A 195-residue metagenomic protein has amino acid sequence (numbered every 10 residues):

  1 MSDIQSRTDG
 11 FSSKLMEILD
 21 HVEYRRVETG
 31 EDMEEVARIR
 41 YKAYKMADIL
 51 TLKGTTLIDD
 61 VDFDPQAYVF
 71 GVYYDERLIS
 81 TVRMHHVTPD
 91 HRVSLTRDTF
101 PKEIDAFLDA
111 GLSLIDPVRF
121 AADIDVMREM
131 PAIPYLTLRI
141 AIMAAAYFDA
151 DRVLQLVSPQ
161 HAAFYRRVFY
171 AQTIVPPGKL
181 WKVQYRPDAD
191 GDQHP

Functional and structural regions predicted by a protein language model:
M1-D9: Acidic, low-complexity proline/glycine-rich segments
G10-D59, V69-Y73, L78: Short amphipathic alpha-helix that is part of the acyltransferase structural core
I58-F63, Q160-A163: Beta-rich nucleic-acid/ligand-interaction surfaces
V61-G71, H91-V93: A short helix-loop-beta-strand connector motif used in the catalytic cores of GNAT acetyltransferases and, in some
T81: Short glycine-/small-residue motifs
H86-T88: A short acidic/small-residue loop/turn micro-motif
H91, L95-G191: Acyl-donor binding region in acyl/amide transferases
